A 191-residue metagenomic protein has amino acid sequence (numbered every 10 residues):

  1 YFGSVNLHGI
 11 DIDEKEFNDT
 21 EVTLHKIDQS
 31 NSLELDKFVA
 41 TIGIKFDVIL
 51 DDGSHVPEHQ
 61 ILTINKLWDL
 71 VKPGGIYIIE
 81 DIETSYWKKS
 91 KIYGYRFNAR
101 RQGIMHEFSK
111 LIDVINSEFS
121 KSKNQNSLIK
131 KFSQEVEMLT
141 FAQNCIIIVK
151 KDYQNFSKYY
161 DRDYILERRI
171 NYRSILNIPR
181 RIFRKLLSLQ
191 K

Functional and structural regions predicted by a protein language model:
Y1-Q190: S-adenosylmethionine/decaboxylated-SAM
